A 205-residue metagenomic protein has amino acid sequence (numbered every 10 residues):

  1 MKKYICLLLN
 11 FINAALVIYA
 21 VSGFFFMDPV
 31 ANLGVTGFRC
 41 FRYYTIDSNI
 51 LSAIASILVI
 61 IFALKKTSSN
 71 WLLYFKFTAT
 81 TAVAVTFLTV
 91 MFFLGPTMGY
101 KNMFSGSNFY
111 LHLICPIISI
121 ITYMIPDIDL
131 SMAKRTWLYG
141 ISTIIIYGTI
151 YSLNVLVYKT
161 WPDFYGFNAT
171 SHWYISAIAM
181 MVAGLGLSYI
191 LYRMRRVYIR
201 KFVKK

Functional and structural regions predicted by a protein language model:
C6-V21, T80-A84, G140, I145-I146: Alpha-helical transmembrane segments
F24-L33, M91-Y100, N154-P162: Juxtamembrane "helix-exit" motif on the non-cytosolic side of transmembrane helices
G34-Y43, W71-Y74, M98-L111, K134-W137 (+1 more regions): Non-cytosolic membrane-interface motifs at loop->transmembrane helix junctions
I50-L72, I120-P126: Internal transmembrane alpha-helix with an interfacial aromatic "cap," most often the third helix
F75-M98, I121: C-terminal halves and exits of single transmembrane alpha-helices
P116-K134: Alpha-helical transmembrane segments in multipass membrane proteins, preferentially the mid-helix core
L156-R196: Membrane-interface transmembrane-helix boundary segments in multi-pass integral membrane proteins
